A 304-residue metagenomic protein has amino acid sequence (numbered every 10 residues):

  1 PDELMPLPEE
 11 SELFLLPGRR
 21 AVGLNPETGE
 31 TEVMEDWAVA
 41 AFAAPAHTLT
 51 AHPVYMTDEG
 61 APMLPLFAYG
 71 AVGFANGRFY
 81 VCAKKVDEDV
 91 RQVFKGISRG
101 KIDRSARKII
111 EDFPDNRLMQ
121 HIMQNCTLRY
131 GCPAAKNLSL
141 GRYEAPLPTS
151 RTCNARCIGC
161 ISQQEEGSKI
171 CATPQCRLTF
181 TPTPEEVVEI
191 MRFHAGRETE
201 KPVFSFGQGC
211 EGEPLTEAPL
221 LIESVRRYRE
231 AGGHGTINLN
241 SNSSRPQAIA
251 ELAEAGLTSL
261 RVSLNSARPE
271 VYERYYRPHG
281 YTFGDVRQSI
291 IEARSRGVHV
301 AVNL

Functional and structural regions predicted by a protein language model:
P1-E59: Short Lys/Arg-enriched alpha/beta "domain-start" segment
G23-G29, V93-P114, G141-S150, K201-E217 (+2 more regions): Short N-terminal secondary-structure initiator segments
P62, F67-L147, Q164-P174, T181 (+2 more regions): N-terminal [4Fe-4S]-dependent radical SAM core
E144, P148, E165-I190, H194-E223 (+3 more regions): Core AdoMet radical
P148-E166: Local cysteine-cluster metal-coordination motifs and their immediate loop/turn environment, predominantly Fe-S cluster
